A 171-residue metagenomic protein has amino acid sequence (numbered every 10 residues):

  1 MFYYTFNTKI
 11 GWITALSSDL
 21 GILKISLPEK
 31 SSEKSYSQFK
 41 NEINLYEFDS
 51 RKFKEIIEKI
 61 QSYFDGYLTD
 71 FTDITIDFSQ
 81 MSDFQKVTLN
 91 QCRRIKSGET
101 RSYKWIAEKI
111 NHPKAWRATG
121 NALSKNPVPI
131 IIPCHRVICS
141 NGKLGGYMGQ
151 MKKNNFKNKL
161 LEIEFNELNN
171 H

Functional and structural regions predicted by a protein language model:
M1-H112, I163-H171: Basic nucleic-acid-binding alpha-helical/helix-turn surface characteristic of O6-alkylguanine DNA
C92, T119-K125: Major-groove recognition helix of helix-turn-helix-like DNA-binding domains
H112, W116-T119: Helix-turn-helix DNA-binding helix
I131: Major-groove DNA-recognition helix of helix-turn-helix-type DNA-binding domains
S140-H171: …primarily DNA-binding HTH/wHTH and HhH modules…
